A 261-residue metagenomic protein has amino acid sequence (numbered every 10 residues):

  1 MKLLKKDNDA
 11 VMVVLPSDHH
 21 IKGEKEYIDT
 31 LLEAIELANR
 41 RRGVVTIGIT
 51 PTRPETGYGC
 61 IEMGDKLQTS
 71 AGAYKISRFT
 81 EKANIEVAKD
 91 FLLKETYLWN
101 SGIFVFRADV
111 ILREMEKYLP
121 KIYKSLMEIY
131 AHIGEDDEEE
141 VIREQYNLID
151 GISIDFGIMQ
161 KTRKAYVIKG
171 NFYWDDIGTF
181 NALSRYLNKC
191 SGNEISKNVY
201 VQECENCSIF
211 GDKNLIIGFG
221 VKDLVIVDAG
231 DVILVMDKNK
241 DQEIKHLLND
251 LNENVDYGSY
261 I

Functional and structural regions predicted by a protein language model:
M1-K66, E116-Y118: Conserved beta-loop-beta/alpha segment of the NTase-like Rossmann-fold superfamily that binds/positions NTPs
D7-A10, S17, R40-V44, T56 (+7 more regions): Short coil/turn connectors at secondary-structure junctions
G48-T50, T80-A83, N171, K213: Residues at the C-termini of beta-strands that transition into short coil/loop
R53-E55, I85-V87, W174-D175: A short acidic, often aromatic-flanked loop/helix-cap motif at beta-alpha or helix-coil junctions that lines enzyme
Y58-I61, K82-A83, D109: Nucleotide-activated chemistry modules centered on ATP-dependent adenylation/adenylyltransferase
M63-L98, I133: A short, charged helix-loop
G102-F106: Short glycine- and hydrophobic/aromatic-rich loop-to-beta-strand nucleating segment in the catalytic cores
D109-I261: Left-handed beta-helix
